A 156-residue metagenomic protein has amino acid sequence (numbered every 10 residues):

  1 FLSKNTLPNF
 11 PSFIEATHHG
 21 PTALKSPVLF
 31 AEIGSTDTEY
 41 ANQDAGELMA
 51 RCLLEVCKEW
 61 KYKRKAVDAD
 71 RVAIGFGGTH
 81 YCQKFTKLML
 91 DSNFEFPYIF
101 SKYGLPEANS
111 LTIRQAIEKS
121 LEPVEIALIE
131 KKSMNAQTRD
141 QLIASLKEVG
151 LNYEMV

Functional and structural regions predicted by a protein language model:
F1-L7: A short, contiguous, amphipathic alpha-helix enriched in charged residues
L7-P21, K61-G75: Short, surface-exposed recognition loops or helix-turn segments adjacent to catalytic cores
F13-W60: Active-site-adjacent mobile loop/cap segments within catalytic or ligand-binding domains
P21-T22, E39-Y40, C82-F85, Q137: Short acidic/glycine-rich loop or secondary-structure boundary segments that cap or lie
G46-A50, S110-R114, R139-Q141: Well-ordered, non-membrane alpha-helical segments in soluble/globular domains
E47-L48, L90-S92, L142-E148: Short, solvent-exposed amphipathic alpha-helical segments in soluble enzyme and RNA/protein-processing domains
K65-A136: Acidic, Ser/Thr-rich low-complexity intrinsically disordered segments
E130-V156: C-terminal functional modules of predominantly eukaryotic multidomain proteins
